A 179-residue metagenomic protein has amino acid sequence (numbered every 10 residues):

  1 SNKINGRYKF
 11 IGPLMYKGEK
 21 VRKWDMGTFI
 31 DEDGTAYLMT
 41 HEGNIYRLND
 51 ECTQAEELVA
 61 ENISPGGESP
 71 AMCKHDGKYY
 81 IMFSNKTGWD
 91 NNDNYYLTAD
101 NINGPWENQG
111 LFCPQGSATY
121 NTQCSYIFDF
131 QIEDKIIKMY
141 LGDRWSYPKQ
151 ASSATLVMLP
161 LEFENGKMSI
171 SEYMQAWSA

Functional and structural regions predicted by a protein language model:
S1-A179: Carbohydrate-active catalytic/glycan-binding domains of CAZyme proteins, especially the secreted or lumenal ectodomains
